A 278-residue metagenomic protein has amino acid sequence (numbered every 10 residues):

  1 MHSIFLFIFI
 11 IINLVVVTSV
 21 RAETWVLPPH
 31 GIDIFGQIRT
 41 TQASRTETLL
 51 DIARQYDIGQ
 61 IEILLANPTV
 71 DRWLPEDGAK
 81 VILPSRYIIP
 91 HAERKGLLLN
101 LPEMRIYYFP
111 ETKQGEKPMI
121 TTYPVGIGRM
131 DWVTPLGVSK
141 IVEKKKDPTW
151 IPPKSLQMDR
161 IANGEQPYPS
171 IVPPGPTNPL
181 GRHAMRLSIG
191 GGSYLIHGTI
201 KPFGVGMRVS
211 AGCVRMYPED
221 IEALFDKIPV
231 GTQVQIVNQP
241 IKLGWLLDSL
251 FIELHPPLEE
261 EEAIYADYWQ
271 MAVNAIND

Functional and structural regions predicted by a protein language model:
F5-V16: Bacterial N-terminal signal peptides
E23-F35, Q60-L97, P240: Extracellular LysM carbohydrate-binding repeats and other cell-envelope/extracellular binding modules
T24-D57: Primarily a LysM-type cell-wall glycan-binding module
S44-L74, P118-M119: LysM (lysin motif) carbohydrate-binding repeats in extracellular/periplasmic proteins that recognize
T46, E76-V81, G231-V234: Loop/turn positions that initiate beta-strands
Y56, Q60, N67-D71, S85 (+9 more regions): Sec/Tat-exported extracytoplasmic proteins
P68, D77, L83-V142, K146-T149 (+2 more regions): Intrinsically disordered, low-complexity, Pro/Ser/Thr/Asn/Gly/Ala-rich spacer/linker segments adjacent to signal
Q157-D278: Exported/periplasmic cell-wall-interacting domains
